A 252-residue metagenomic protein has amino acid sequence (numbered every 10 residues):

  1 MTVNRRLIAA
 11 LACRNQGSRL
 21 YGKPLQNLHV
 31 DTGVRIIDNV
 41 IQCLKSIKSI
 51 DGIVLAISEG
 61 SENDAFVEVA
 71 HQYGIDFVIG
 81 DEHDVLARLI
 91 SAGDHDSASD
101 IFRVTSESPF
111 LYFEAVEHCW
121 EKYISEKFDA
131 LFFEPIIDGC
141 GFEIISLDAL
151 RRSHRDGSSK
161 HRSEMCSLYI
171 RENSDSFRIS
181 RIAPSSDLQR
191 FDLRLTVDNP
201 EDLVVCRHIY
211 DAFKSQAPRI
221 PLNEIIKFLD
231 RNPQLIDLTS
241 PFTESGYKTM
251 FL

Functional and structural regions predicted by a protein language model:
M1-Y21: N-terminal nucleotide-binding beta1-loop-alpha1 segment
A9-L11, L55, R103: Structural beta-sheet core signal
K23-H29: Short glycine-enriched, charge-decorated loop/helix-capping segments at active-site entrances that position
R35-I53, Q72-Y73: A short, N-terminal amphipathic alpha-helix
S61-I124: Short phosphate-binding loop-to-helix
F110-R194, H208, E224-L252: Conserved core of the sugar-phosphate nucleotidyltransferase
N199: Short, conserved phosphate/pyrophosphate- and ester-handling motifs at nucleotide-, phospho-/glycolipid
V204-D211: Short active-site loop/helix that positions an aromatic residue
